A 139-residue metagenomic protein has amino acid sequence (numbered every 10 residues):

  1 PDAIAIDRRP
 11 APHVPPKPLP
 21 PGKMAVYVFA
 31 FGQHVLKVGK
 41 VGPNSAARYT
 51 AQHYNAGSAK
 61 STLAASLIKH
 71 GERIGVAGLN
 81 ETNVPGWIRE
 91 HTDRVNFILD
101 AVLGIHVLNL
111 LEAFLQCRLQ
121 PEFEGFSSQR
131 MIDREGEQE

Functional and structural regions predicted by a protein language model:
P1-L36, V41-E139: Boundary/linker segments flanking structured domains
